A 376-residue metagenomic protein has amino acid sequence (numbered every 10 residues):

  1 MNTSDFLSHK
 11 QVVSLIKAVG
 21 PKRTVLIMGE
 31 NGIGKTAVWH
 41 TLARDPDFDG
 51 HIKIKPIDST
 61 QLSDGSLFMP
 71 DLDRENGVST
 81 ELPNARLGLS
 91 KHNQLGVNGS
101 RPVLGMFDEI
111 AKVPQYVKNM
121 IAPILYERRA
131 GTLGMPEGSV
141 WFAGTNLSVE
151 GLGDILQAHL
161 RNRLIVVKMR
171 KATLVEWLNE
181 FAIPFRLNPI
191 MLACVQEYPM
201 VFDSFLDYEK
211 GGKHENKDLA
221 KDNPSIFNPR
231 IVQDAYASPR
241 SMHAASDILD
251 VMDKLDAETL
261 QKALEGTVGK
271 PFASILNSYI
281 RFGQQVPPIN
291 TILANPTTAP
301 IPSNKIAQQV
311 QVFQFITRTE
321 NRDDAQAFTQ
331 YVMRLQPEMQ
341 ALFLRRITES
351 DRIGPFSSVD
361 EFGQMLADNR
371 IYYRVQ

Functional and structural regions predicted by a protein language model:
M1-Q376: C-terminal regulatory/interaction module of P-loop NTP-utilizing enzymes
